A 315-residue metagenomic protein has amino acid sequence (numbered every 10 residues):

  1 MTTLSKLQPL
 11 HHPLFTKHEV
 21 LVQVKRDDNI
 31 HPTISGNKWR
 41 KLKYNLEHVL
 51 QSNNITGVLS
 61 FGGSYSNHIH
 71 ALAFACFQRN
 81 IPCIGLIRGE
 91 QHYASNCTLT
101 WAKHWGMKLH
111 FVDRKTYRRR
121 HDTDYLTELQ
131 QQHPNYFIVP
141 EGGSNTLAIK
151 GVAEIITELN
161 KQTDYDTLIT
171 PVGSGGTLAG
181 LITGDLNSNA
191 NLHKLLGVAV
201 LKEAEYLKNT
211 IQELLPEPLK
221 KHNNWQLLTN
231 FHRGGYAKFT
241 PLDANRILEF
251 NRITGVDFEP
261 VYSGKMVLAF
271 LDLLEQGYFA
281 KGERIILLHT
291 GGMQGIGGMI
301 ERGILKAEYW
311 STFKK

Functional and structural regions predicted by a protein language model:
M1-K315: PLP-dependent amino-acid enzyme catalytic core
